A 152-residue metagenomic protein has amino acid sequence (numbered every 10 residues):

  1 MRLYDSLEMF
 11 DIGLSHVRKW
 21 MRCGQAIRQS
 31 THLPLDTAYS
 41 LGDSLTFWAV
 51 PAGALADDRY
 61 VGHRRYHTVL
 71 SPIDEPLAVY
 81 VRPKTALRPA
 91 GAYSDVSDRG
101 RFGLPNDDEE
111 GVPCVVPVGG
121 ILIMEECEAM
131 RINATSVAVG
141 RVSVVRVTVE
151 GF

Functional and structural regions predicted by a protein language model:
M1-V50, R59-G62: A short, N-terminal "cap"/entry segment at the start of jelly-roll beta-barrel domains of the cupin/DSBH fold
S44, R65-V69, G119: Short, surface-exposed beta-edge/turn micro-motifs
G62-H63, S136-A138: Short glycine/proline-enriched turns and hinge-like loops at secondary-structure junctions
R64-V79, P83-A86, A92-P105, V147-T148: Short, conserved beta-strand element in jelly-roll/cupin
V69, I121, V137-F152: A short hydrophobic beta-strand segment most commonly corresponding to one strand of the jelly-roll/cupin
P105-G111: Short alpha-helix capping/helix-loop boundary micro-motifs
P113-T135: Conserved metal-binding segment of the jelly-roll/cupin
